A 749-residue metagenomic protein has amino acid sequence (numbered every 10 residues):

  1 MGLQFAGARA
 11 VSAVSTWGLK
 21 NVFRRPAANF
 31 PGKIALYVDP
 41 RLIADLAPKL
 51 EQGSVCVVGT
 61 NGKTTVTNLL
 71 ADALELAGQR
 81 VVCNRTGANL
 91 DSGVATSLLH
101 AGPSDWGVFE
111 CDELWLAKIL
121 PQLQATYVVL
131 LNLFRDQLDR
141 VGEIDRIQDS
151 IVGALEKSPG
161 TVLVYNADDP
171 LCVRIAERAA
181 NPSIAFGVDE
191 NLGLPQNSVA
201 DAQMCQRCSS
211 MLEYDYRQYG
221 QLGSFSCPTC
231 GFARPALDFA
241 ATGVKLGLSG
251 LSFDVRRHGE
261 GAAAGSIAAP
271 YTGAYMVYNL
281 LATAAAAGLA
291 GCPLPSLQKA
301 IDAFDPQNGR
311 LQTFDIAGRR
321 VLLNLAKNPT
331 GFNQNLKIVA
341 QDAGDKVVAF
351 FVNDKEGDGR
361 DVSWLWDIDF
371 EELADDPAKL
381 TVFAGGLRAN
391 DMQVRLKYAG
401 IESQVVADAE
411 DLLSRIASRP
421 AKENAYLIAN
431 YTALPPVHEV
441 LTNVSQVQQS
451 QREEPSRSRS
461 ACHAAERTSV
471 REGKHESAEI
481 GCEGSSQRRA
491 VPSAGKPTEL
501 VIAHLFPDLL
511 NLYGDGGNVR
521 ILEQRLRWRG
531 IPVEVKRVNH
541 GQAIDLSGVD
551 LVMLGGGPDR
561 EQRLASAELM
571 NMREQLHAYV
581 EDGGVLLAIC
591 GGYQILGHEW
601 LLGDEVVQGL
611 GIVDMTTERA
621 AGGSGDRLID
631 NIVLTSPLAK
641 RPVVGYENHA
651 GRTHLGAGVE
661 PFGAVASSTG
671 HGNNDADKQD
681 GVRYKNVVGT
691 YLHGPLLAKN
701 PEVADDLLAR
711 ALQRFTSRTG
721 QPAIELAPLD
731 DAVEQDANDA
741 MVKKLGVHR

Functional and structural regions predicted by a protein language model:
L3, E453-E466, K474-H475, E479-E581 (+1 more regions): N-terminal beta1-alpha1 cap of cysteine-dependent amidohydrolase-like domains
Q4-G187, G193-M204: Phosphate-binding loop of NTP-binding sites
L123-N132, L222-P235, Y271-D302, H693: A conserved, hydrophobic alpha-helical segment in the catalytic core of large ATP/adenylate-utilizing enzymes
D189-S249, P270: Cys/His-rich short segments
F232-P235, L246-L248, A286-L322, A326: Gly/charged, well-structured mid-domain segments that form the phosphate/adenylate-handling core of ATP-dependent
Q307, L325-A407: Active-site beta-alpha connecting loops in nucleotide-dependent enzymes
D559-T635: Cysteine-nucleophile active-site neighborhood
D604-D680: Pocket-forming structural segment of enzyme catalytic cores
